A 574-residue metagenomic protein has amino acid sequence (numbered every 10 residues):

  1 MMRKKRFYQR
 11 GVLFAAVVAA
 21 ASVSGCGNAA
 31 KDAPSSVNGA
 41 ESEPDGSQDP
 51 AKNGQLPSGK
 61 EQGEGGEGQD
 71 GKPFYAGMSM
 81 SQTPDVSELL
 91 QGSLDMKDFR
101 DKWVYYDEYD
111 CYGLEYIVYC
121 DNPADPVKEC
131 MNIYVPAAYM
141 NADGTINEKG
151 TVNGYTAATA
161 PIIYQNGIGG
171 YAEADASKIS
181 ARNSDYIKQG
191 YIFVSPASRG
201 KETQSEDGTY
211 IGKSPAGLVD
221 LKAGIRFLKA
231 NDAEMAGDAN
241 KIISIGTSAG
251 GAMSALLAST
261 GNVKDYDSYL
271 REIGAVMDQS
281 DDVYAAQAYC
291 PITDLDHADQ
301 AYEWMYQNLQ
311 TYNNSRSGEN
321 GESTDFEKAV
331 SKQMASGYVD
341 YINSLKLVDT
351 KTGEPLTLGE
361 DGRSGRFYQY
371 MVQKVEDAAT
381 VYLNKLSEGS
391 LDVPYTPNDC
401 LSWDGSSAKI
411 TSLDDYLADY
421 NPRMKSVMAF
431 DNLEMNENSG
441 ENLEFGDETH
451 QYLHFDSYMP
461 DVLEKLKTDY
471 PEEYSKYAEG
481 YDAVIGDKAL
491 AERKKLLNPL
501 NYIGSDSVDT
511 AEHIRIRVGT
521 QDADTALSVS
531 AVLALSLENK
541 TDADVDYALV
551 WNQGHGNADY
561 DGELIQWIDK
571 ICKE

Functional and structural regions predicted by a protein language model:
A21-G25: C-terminal motif of bacterial Sec signal peptides marking the signal peptidase cleavage site
C26-V37: Bacterial lipoprotein signal-peptidase II cleavage site
M131, G144, E148-G169: Short beta-strand element of the alpha/beta-hydrolase
Q165-L218, A258-T260, Q553: Cap/lid segment of the alpha/beta-hydrolase catalytic domain
I211-E234: Alpha/beta-hydrolase active-site loop
A230-L309, K494: Primarily recognizes the serine-hydrolase "nucleophile elbow" in alpha/beta-hydrolase and SGNH/GDSL folds
Y289-P291, H297-E437: Non-catalytic, alpha-helical, charged scaffold/linker segments that couple or flank catalytic or architectural cores
S387-K573: C-terminal subdomain of alpha/beta-hydrolase-fold enzymes, centered on the catalytic histidine and its supporting
